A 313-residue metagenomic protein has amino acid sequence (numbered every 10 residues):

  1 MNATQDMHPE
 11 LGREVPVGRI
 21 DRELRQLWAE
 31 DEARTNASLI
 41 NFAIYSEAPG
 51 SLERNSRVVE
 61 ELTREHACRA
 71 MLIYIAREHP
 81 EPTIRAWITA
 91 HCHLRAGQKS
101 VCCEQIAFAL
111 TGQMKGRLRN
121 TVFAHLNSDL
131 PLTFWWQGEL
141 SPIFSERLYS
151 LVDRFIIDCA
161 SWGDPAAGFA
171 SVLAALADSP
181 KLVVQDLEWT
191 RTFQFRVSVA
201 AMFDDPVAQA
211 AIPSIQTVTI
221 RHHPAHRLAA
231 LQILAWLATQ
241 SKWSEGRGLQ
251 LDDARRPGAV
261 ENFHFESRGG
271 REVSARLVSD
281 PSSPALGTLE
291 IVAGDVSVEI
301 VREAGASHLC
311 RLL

Functional and structural regions predicted by a protein language model:
M1-Q137, P142: An N-terminal, globular interaction/scaffold subdomain
Q5-P9, R19-R34, S38, S56-E60 (+5 more regions): C-terminal structured domains
E60-L72, L126-T133, S150-I156, A177-K181 (+2 more regions): Structural alpha-beta junctions
R69-H79, F134-G138, C159-W162, D186 (+1 more regions): A generic structural motif
W87-A96, D153-W162, A174-V183, R256 (+1 more regions): Acidic, Ser/Thr-rich peripheral helices and adjacent loops at domain boundaries
C102-C103, V152-D153, I215, V260 (+1 more regions): A broad structural signal for short, well-ordered beta-strand segments within beta-sheet-rich domains
A107, M114-Q209: Conserved, well-structured core segments that form the ligand-binding/active-site neighborhood of functional domains
R191-D252, N262: ATP/pyrophosphate-binding catalytic subdomain of soluble kinases
